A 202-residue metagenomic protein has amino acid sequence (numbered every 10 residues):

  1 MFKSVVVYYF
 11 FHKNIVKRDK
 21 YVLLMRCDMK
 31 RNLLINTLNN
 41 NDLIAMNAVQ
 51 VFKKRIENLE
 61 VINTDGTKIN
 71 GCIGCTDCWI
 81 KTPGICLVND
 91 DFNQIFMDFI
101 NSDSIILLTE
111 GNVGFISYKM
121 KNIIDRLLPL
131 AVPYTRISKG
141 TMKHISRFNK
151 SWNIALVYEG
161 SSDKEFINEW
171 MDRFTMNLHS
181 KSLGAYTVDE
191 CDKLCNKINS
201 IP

Functional and structural regions predicted by a protein language model:
M1-T109, V113-V132, T187-P202: N-terminal beta1-alpha1-beta2 submodule of the flavodoxin-like/Rossmannoid cofactor-binding fold
L59, I154, K181-L183: Hydrophobic anchor at the start of a short beta-strand that flanks the dinucleotide cofactor-binding loop
V132-T135, L183: Residue-level signal for secondary-structure boundary elements
Y134-L178: Short, glycine-/small-residue-rich phosphate/pyrophosphate-handling segment
D163-P202: C-terminal and late-domain segments of enzyme folds
